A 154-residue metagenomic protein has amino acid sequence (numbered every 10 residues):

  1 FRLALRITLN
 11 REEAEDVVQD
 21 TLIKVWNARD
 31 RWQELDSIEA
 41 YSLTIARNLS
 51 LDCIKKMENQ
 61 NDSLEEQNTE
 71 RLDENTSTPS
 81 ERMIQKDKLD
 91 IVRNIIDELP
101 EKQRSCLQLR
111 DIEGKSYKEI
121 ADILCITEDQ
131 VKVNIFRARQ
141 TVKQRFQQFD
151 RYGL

Functional and structural regions predicted by a protein language model:
F1-R11, A28, I96, Q148: Amphipathic, Lys/Arg- and hydrophobic-enriched alpha-helical face
R2, D16-I23, D36-N48: Structural recognition of an alpha-helix C-terminal capping motif at a helix-to-coil junction
L5, R110-I112: Short amphipathic helical patch at the helix-1/turn junction of helix-turn-helix
L22-S37, K56: Sigma70-family region 2
T44-L64, Q85: Arg/Lys-rich amphipathic alpha helix in sigma70-family domain 2
T69-N94: Acidic, proline/glycine-rich intrinsically disordered inter-domain spacer in sigma factors
D97-S105, E113-Q130: Helix-turn-helix DNA-binding module
L124-Q148: DNA-recognition helix of helix-turn-helix
